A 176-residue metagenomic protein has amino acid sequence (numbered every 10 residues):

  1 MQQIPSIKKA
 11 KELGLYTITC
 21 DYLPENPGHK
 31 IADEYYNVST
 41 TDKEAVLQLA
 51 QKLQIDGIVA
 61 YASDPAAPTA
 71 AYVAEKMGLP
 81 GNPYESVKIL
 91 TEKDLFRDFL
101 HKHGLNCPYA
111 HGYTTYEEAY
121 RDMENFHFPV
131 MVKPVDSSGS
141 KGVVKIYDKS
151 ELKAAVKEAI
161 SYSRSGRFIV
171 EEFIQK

Functional and structural regions predicted by a protein language model:
M1-S86, E117: ATP-binding N-terminal substructure of ATP-dependent carboxylate-amine bond-forming enzymes
P24, D136-S138, I174-K176: Glycine-rich beta-alpha junction loops
T40, L90, Y113, I146-K149: Conserved aromatic
A45, E118-D122, E151: Short acidic active-site motifs
I58-Y61, A110-Y113, F173: Structural motif
E75-G142: A conserved helix-loop-beta module that forms one wall/lid of the active-site cleft in ATP-utilizing catalytic domains
N106-Y109, N125, P129-V132, V144-K176: Conserved ATP-binding module of the ATP-grasp superfamily
